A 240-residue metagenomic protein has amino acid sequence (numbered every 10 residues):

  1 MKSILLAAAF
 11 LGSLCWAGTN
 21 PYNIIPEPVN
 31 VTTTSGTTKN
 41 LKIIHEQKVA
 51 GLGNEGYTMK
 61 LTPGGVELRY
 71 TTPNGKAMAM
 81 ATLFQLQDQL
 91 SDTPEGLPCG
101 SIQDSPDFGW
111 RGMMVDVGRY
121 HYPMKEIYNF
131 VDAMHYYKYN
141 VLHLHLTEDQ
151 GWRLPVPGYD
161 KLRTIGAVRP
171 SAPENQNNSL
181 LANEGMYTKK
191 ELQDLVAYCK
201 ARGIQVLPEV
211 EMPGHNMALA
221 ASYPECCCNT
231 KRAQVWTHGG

Functional and structural regions predicted by a protein language model:
M1-A7, L11, C15-R111: Acidic, contiguous N-terminal accessory segments
E67-R69, D116-Y120, L181-N183: Second-shell loop/turn segments in exported
A79-M80, K125-I127, L144-L146, R153-G158 (+2 more regions): Short, solvent-exposed loop/turn and secondary-structure capping segments
F108-R111, K138-N140, K200-I204: Short, well-ordered coil/turn segments that N-cap beta-strands
R111-V115, L142-L144, V206-V210: Hydrophobic faces of well-ordered beta-strands that scaffold small-molecule active sites in alpha/beta enzyme cores
D116-D149: A conserved hydrophobic secondary-structure block that centers on an alpha-helix together with its immediately flanking
F130, L195, V206: Aromatic/hydrophobic pocket-lining residues that form π-stacking "cages" and hydrophobic walls in ligand
Q150-A201, N216-G240: Aromatic- and acidic-residue-enriched carbohydrate-binding clefts of CAZyme catalytic domains
